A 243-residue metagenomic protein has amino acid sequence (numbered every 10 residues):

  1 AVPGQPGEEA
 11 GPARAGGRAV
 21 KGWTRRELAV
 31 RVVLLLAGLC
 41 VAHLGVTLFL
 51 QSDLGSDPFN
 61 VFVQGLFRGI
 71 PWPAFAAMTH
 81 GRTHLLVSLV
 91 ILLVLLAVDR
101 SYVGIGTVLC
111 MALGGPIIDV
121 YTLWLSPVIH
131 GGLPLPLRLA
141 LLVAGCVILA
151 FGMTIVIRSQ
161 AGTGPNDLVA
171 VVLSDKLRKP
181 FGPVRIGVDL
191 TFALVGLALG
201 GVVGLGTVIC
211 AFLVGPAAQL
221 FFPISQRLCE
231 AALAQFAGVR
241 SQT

Functional and structural regions predicted by a protein language model:
A1-A15: Compositionally biased, low-complexity flexible segments
V2, Q242-T243: Long, low-complexity, intrinsically disordered cytosolic termini of multi-pass membrane proteins
G16-Q242: Core subunits and conserved enzymes of cellular information-processing and envelope-translocation systems across
